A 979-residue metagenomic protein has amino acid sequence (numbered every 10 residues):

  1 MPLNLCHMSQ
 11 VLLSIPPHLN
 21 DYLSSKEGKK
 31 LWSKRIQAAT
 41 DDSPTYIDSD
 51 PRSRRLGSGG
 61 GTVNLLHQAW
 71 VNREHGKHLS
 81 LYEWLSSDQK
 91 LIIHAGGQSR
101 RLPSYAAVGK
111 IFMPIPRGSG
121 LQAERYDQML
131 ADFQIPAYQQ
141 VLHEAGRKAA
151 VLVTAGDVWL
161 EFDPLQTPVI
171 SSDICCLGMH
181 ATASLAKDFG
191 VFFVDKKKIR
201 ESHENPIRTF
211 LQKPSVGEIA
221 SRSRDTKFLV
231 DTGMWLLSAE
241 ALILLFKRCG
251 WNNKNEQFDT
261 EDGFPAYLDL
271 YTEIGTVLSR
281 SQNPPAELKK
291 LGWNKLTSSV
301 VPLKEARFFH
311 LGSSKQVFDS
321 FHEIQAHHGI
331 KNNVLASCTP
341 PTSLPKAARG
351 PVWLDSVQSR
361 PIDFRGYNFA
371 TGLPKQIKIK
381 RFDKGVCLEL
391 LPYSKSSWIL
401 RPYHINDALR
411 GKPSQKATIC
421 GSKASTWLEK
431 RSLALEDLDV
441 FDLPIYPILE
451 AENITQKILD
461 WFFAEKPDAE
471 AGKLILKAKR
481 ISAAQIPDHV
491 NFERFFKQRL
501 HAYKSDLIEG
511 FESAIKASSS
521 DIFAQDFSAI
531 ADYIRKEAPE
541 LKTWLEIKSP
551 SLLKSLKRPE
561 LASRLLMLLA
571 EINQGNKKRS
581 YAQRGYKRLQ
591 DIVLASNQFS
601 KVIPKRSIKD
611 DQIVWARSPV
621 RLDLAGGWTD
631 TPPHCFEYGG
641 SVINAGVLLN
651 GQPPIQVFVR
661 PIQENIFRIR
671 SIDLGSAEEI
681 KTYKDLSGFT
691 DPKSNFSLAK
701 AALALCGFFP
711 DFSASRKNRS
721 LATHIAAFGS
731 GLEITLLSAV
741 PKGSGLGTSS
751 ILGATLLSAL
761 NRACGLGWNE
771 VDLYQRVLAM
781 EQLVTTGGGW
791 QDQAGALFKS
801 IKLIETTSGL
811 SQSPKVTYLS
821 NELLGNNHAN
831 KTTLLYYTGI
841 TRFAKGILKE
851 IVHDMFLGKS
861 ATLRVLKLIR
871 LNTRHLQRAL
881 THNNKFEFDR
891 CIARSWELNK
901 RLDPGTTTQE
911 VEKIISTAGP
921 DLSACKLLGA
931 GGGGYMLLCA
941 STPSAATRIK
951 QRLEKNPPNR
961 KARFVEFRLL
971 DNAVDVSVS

Functional and structural regions predicted by a protein language model:
P2-A150, T154, W159-T167, H322 (+1 more regions): N-terminal glycine-rich phosphate-binding loop and ensuing alpha1 helix
P2-D21, I47, R54-L79, V158 (+3 more regions): Left-handed beta-helix
H67-V71, E240-I243, T276, A704-F708 (+2 more regions): Short glycine/serine- and small hydrophobic-enriched flexible loop segments
L85-S87, A106-A107, M113-K254, P302: Conserved core of the sugar-phosphate nucleotidyltransferase
I92-A95, L152-A155, L177-H180, S238 (+6 more regions): Short beta-strand segments
R101-P103, F162-D163, L185-K187, E218-S221 (+10 more regions): Short helix/loop capping segments that flank catalytic or ligand/cofactor-binding pockets
V108, S744-L766: DPxDG-like acidic metal-binding loop motif
W461-A726, L766, Q775-G787, Q793-L927 (+1 more regions): C-terminal nucleotide
